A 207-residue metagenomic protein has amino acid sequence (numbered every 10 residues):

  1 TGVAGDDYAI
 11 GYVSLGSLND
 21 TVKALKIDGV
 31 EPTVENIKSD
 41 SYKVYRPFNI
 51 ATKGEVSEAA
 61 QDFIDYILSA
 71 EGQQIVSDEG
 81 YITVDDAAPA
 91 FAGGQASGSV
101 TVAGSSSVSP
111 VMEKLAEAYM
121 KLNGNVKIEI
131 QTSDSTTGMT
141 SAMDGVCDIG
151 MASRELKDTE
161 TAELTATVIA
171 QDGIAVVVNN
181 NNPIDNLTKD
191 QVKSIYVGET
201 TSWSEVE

Functional and structural regions predicted by a protein language model:
T1-E207: Exported/periplasmic ABC-transporter solute-binding proteins
